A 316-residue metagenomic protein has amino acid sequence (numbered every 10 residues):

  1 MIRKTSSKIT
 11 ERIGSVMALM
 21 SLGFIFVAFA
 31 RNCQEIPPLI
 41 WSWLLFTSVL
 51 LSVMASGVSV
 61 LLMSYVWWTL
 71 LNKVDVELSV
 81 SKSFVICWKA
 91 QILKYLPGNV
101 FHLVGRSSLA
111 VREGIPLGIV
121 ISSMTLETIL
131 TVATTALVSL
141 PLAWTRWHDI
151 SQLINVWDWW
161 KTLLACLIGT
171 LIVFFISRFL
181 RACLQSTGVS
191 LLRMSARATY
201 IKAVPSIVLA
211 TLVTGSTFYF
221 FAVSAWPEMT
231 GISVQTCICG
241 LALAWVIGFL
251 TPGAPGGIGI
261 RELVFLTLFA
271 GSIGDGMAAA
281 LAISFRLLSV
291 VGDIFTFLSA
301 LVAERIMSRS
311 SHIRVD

Functional and structural regions predicted by a protein language model:
M1-W88, A143-L250, G274-D316: Predominantly cytoplasmic-facing regulatory/coupling regions of multi-pass membrane proteins
S79, A90-Y95, L103-V104, I119 (+2 more regions): A generic structured-segment signal
V80-V85, N99-V104, V111-T128, G274-S284: Membrane-interface alpha-helices at helix entry/exit sites of multi-pass transporters
K89-L96, A242-E262: Transmembrane alpha-helix interface/packing and boundary motifs in multi-pass membrane proteins, characterized by
I92-V100, V111, I121-S139, I247 (+1 more regions): Membrane-embedded alpha-helical segments of transport systems, primarily multispan ion/solute transporters
V100-E113, A254-A270: Re-entrant/interfacial helical elements at transmembrane boundaries that shape and gate the permeation pathway
